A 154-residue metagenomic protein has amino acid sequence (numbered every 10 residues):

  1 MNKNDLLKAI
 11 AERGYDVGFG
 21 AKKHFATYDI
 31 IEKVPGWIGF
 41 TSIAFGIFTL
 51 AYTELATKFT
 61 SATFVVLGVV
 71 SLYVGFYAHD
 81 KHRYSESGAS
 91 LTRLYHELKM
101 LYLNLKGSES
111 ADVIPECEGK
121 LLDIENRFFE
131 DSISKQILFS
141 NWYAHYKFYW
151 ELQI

Functional and structural regions predicted by a protein language model:
M1-F40, Y73-I154: Conserved non-transmembrane functional hotspots
L6, I10, A51-Y52, T60: A broad, low-specificity signal for short, low-complexity segments enriched in glycine/proline and polar/charged
T41-L50, L67-S71: Hydrophobic, membrane-inserted alpha-helices
L55-V66: Hydrophobic alpha-helical transmembrane segments
